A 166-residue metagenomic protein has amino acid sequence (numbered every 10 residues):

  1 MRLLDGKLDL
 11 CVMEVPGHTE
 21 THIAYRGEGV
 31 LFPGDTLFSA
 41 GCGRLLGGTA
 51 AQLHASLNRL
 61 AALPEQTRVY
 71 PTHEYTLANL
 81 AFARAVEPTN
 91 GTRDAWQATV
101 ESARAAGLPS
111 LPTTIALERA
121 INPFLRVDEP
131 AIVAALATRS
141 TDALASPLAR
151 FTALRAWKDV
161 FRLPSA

Functional and structural regions predicted by a protein language model:
M1-E87, R155-K158: Catalytic core of the metallo-beta-lactamase
N58-R68, L77-A166: Accessory terminal helices/loops
